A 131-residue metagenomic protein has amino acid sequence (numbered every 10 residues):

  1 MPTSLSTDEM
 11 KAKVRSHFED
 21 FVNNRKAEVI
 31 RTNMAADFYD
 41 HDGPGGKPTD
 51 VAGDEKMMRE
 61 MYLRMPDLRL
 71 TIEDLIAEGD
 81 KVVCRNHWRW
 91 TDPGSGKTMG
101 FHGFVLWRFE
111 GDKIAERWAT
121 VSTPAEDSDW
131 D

Functional and structural regions predicted by a protein language model:
P2-E9, E19-N23, Y39-H41, E55-D131: A beta-strand edge to alpha-helix "cap/lid" segment located at domain peripheries
N24-D42: Short, well-ordered alpha-helical segments enriched in acidic and aromatic residues
R31, D50, S122-T123: General structural signal for secondary-structure boundaries
K47-K56: Short beta-edge strand/loop motif at the mouth of beta-sheet-based domains
